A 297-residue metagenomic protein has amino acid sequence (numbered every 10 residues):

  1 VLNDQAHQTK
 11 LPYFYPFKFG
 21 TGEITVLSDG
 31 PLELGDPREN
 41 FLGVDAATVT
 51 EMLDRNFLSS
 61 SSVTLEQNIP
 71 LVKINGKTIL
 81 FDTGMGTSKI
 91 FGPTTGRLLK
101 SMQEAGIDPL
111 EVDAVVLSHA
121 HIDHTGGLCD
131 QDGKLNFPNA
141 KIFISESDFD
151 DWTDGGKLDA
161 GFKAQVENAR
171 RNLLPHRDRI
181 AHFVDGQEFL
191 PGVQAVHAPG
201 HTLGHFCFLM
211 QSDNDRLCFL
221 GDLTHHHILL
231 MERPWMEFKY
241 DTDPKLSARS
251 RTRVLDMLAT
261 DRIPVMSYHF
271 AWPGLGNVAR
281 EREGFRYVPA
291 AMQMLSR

Functional and structural regions predicted by a protein language model:
L2-Y15: Short acidic, Pro/Gly- and aromatic-enriched capping/linker segments at domain boundaries
Y13-E104, C207-L223: Conserved beta-strand hairpin/beta-sheet module of binuclear metal-dependent hydrolase folds, prominently
D29-G30, T83-G86, A120, S147-D148 (+3 more regions): Active-site metal-binding loops of divalent metal-dependent hydrolases
N75, G92-F143: Active-site metal-binding motif and surrounding structural segment of the metallo-beta-lactamase
I79-F81, V116, I142, L217-F219 (+1 more regions): Residue-level marker for buried hydrophobic side chains located in beta-strands that build the well-ordered beta-sheet
G92, D213-R297: Cap/insert and terminal regions of metallo-dependent hydrolase folds
G96-I107, E111, P138-H197, L246-R253 (+1 more regions): Metallo-beta-lactamase
V115-T125, A198-H205, M266-P273: Histidine-centered catalytic micro-motifs
